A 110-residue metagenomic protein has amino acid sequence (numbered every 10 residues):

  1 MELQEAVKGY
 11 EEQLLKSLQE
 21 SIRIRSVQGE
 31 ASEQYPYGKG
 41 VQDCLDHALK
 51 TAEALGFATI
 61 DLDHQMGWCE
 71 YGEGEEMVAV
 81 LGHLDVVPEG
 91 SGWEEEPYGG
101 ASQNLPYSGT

Functional and structural regions predicted by a protein language model:
M1-K8, V78-L84: Short, mixed-charge, low-aromatic patches
E2-Q4, K8-K39: N-terminal capping segment at the start of a domain
Q4, E12-S17, F57, G74-M77 (+1 more regions): Homeobox/homeodomain signature
A6-V7, V41, C69, V86: Generic hydrophobic, helix-prone segments enriched in Leu/Val/Ile
Q13, Q28-E33, W68, G90-W93 (+2 more regions): A generic structural micro-environment signature that highlights single residues at secondary-structure boundaries
A31-E76, G99-G100: A non-catalytic alpha/beta surface segment that caps or lines the substrate-entry region of metallo-dependent hydrolase
M77-T110: Active-site metal-coordination/substrate-binding segment of hydrolases, especially metallo-dependent peptidases
